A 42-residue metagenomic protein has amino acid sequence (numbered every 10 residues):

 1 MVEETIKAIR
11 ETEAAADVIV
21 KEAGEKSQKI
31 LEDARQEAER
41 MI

Functional and structural regions predicted by a protein language model:
M1-I42: Extended, charged amphipathic alpha-helical "stalk" segments
